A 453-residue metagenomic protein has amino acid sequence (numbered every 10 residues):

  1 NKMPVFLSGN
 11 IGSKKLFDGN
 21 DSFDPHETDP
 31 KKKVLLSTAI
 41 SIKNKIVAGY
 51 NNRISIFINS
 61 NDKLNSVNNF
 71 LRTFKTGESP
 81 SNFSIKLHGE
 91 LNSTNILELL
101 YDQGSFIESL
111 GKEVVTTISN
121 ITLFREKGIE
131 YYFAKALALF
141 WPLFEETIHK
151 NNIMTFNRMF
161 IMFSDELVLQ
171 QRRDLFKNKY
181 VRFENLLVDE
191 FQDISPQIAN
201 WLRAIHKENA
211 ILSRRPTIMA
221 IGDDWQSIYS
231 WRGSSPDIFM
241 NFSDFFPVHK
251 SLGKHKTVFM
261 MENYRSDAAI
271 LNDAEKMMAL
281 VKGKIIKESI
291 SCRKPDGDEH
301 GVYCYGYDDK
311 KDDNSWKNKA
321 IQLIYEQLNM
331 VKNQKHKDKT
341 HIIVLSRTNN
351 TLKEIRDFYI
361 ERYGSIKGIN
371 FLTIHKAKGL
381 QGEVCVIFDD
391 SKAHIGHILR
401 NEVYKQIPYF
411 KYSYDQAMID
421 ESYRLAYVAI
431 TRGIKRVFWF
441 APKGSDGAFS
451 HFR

Functional and structural regions predicted by a protein language model:
N1, L252-K256, E262-K367, M418-D420: Helicase P-loop NTPase motor core
S8-N10, Q197, I221-Q226, W231-P236 (+5 more regions): A short beta-strand-to-loop transition that corresponds to the Sensor-1 phosphate-sensing loop of AAA+ P-loop ATPases
L16-F57, N61-L187, I198: Accessory N-terminal region flanking or inserted into the helicase ATPase core in nucleic-acid motor proteins
T155, F163, K367-H375: Conserved two-lobed SF2 helicase motor
V188-F191, G222: Hydrophobic residues in beta-strands of the RecA-like P-loop NTPase core, especially within AAA+ ATPase
P196-G301: Conserved RecA-like helicase ATPase core segment that couples NTP binding/hydrolysis to strand translocation
F371-K405, V437: A short beta-strand element within the Helicase C-terminal
I395-R453: C-terminal accessory regions
